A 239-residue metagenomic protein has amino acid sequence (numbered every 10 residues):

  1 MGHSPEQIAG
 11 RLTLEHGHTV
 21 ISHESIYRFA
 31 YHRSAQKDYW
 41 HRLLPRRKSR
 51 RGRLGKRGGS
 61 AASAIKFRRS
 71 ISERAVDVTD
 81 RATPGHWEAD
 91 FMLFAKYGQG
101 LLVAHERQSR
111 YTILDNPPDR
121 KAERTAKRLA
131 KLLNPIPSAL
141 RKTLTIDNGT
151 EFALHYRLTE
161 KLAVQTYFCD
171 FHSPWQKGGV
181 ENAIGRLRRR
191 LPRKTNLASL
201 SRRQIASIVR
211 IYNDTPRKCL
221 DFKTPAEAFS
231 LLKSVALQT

Functional and structural regions predicted by a protein language model:
M1-T19, R74: A short, amphipathic alpha-helix used for macromolecular contacts
I8, I26, D90, A104 (+6 more regions): Mobile genetic element proteins and their domesticated derivatives, centered on retroelements and DNA transposons
G17-T79: Basic, flexible linker segments flanking DNA-binding modules in nucleic acid-interacting mobile-element proteins
V76-Y111: An active-site-proximal beta-strand-loop segment
L93-Y97, L114-S138: Active-site beta-loop-alpha junctions of metal-dependent nucleic acid enzymes, especially the RNase H-like/DDE
R110-D115, F168, R193: Short small-residue beta-strand/loop micro-motif enriched in glycine and branched aliphatics
I146-N148, F152-L162, F168-L191, A198-R210: RNase H-like two-metal-ion nuclease catalytic core shared by retroviral integrases and related mobile-element nucleases
R190-T239: C-terminal domain-tail junction helix/linker
